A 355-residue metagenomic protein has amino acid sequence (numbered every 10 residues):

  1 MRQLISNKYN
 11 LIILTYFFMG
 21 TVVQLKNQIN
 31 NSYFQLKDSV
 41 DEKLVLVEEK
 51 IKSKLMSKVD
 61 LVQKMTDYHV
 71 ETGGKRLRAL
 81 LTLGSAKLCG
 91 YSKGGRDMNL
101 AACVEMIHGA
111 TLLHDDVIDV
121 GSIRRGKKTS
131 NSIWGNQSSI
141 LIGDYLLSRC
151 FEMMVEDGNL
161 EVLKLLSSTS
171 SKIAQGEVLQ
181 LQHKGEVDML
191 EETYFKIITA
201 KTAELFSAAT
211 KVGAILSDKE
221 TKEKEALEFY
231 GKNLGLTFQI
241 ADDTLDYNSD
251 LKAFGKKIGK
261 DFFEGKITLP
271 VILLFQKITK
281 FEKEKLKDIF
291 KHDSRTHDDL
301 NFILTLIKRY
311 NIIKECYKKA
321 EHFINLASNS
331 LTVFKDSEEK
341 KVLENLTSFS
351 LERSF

Functional and structural regions predicted by a protein language model:
R2-F355: All-alpha prenyltransferase/terpene-synthase fold signal
